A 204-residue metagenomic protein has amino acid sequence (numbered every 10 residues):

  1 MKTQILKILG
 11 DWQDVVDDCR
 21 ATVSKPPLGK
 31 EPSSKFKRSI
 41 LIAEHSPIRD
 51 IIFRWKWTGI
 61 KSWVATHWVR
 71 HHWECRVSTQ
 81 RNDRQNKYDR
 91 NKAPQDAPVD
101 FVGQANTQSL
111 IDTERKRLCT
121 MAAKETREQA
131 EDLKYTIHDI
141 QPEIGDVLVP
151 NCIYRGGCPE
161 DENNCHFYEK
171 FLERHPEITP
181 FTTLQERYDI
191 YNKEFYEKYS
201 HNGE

Functional and structural regions predicted by a protein language model:
M1-E204: Family-specific signature for flavin-dependent thymidylate synthase
